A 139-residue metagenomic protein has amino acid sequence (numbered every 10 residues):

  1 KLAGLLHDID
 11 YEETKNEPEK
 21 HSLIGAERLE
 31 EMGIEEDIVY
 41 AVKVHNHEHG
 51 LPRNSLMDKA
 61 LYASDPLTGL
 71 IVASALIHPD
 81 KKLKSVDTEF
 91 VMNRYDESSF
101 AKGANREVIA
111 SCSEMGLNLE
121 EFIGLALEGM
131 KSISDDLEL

Functional and structural regions predicted by a protein language model:
K1-S98: Divalent metal-dependent catalytic cores for phosphoryl transfer on phosphate-bearing substrates
E89-L139: A structured, mid-to-C-terminal "fold-capping" secondary-structure block
